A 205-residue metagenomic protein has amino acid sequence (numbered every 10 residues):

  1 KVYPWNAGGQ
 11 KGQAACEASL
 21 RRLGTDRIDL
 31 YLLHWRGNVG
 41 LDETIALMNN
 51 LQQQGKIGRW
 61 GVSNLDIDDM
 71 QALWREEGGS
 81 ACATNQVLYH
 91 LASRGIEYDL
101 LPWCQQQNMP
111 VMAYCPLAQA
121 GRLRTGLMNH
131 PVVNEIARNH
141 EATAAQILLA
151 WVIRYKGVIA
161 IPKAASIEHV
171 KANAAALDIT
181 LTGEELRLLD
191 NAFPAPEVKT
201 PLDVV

Functional and structural regions predicted by a protein language model:
K1-Q10, H34: Active-site mouth loops of central-metabolism enzymes
A7-L23, D68-A72, D99: Short, acidic/polar
G12-L32, N50-Q54, E76: CE4/NodB-like, metal-dependent polysaccharide N-deacetylase domain that modifies extracellular/periplasmic N-acetylated
R36-V205: Beta/alpha (TIM)-barrel catalytic core signal, keyed to glycine-rich beta->alpha loops juxtaposed to Asp/Glu that bind
